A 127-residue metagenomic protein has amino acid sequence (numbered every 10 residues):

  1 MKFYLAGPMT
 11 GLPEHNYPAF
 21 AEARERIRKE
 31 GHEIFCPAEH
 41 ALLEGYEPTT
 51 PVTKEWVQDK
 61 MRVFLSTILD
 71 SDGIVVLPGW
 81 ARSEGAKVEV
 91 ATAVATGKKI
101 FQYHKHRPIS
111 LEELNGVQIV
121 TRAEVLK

Functional and structural regions predicted by a protein language model:
M1-K127: Conserved catalytic or regulatory cores that recognize and/or transform ribose-phosphate-containing ligands
